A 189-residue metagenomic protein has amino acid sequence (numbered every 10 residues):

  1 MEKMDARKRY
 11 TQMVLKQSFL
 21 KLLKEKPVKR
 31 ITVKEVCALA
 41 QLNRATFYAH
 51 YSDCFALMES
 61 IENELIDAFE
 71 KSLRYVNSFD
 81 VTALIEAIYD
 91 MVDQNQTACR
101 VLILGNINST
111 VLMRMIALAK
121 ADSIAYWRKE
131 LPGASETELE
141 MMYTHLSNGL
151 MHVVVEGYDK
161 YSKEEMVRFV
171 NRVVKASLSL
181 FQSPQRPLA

Functional and structural regions predicted by a protein language model:
M1-K26, R30-V33, L39-A189: Alpha-helical bundle regulatory/interaction domains
